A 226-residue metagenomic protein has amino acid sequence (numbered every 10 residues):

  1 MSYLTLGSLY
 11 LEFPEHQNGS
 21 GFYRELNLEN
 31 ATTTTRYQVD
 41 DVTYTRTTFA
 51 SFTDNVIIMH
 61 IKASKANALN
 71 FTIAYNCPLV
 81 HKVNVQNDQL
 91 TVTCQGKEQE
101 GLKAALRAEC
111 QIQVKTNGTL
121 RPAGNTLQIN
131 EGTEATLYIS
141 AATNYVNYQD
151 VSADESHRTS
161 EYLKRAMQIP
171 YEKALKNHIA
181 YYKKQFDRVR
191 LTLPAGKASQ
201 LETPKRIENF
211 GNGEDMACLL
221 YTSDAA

Functional and structural regions predicted by a protein language model:
M1-S223: Aromatic-residue-lined binding/catalytic grooves and analogous aromatic/hydrophobic interfacial grooves in multimeric
